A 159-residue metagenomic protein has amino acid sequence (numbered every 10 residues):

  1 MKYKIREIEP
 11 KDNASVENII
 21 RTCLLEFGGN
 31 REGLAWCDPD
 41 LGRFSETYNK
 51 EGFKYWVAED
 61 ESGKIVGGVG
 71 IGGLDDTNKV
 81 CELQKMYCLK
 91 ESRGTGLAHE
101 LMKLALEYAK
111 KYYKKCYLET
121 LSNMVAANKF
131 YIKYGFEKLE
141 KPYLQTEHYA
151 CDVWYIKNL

Functional and structural regions predicted by a protein language model:
Y3, E7-Q84, L89-K90, M102-L104 (+3 more regions): Acetyl-CoA-dependent GNAT
A14, T95, V125: Loop/helix-junction capping segments adjacent to catalytic residues or to phosphate/diphosphate-binding pockets
L25, R93, I132: Short polybasic/polar patches that bind polyanions
F53, Y113-K114: Short, high-confidence coil segments that cap the C-terminus of an alpha-helix and link into the following beta-strand
L89-E91, T95, S122: Active-site acidic-Proline motif in GNAT/NAT acetyltransferases
H99: Residues forming the Rossmann-fold NAD(P)(H) cofactor-binding site
K114-L159: C-terminal "cap" of GNAT-fold acetyltransferases
